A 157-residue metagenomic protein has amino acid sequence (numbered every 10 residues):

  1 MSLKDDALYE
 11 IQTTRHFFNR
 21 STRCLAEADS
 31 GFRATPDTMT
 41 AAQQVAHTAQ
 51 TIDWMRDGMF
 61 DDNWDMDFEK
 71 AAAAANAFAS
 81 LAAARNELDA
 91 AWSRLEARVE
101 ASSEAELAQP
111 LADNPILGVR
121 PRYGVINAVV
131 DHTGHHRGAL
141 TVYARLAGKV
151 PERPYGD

Functional and structural regions predicted by a protein language model:
M1, A71, A75-N76: Short, contiguous pre-domain boundary segments
M1-L8: Basic/polar N-terminal segments that are highly enriched at the extreme N-terminus, encompassing both cleavable
L8-T22, D29-A72, P110-D157: Short, contiguous alpha-helical
L25-A28, E100: Short, solvent-exposed, charged loop/turn and helix-capping segments that join or cap alpha-helices on peripheral
A28-D29, A105: Secondary-structure boundary/capping positions in well-ordered alpha/beta enzyme cores
N76-D113, R120-R137: Acidic/histidine-rich alpha-helical segments that form the ligand environment of transition-metal centers
